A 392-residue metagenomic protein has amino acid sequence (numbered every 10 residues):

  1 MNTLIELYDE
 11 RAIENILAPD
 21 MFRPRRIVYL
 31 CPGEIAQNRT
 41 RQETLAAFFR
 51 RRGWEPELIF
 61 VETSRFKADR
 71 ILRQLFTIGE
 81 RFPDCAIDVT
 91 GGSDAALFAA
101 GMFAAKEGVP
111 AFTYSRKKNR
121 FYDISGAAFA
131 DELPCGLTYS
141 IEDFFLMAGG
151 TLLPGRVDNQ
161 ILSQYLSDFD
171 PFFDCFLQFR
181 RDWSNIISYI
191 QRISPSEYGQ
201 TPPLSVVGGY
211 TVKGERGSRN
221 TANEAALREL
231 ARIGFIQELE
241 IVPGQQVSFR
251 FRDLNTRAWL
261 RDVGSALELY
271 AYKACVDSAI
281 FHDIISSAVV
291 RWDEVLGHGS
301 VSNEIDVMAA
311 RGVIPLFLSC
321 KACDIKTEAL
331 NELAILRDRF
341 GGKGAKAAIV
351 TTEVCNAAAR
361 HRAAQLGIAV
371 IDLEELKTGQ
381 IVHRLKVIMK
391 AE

Functional and structural regions predicted by a protein language model:
M1-C85, F98-Y272, D277-H282, A288-S302 (+6 more regions): Long, low-complexity, Lys/Arg-enriched
I5-D9, V89, S319-K321: Glycine-rich anion-binding loop/nest that anchors nucleotide
A86-S93: Trp/Phe/Arg-rich N-terminal binding region typifying the photolyase-homology
T90, V289, D306-M308, K321 (+1 more regions): Anionic group-transfer/hydrolysis microenvironments
D94, C323-I325, E353-A357: Short Gly/Pro-enriched loop/turn and capping motifs at secondary-structure junctions
C275, V307-A309, P315-D324, L333: Conserved catalytic cores of phosphodiester-cleaving nucleases, focusing on short active-site segments
S302-N303, N331-E332: Charged helix-capping and loop-helix junction motifs
